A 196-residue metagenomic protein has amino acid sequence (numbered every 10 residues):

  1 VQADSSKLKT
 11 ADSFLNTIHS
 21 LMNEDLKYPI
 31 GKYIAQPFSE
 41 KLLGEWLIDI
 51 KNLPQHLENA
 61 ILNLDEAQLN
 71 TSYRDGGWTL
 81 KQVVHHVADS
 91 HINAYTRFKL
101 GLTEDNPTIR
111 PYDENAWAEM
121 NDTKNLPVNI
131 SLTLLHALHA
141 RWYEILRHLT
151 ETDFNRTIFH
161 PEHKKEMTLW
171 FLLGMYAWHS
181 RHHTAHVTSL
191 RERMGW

Functional and structural regions predicted by a protein language model:
V1-M22: Short, basic, low-complexity termini and linkers enriched in Ser/Thr/Gly/Pro that act as targeting/leader peptides
L21-I34, N70-N115, A140-E144, N155-W196: Short, contiguous alpha-helical
D25-D49: Secretory/endomembrane lumenal or extracellular ectodomains immediately following the signal peptide
S39-L42, W117-I130, E162-F171: Acidic/His metal-coordination segments adjacent to aromatic residues that form catalytic metal sites in metalloenzymes
K41-R74: Short, contiguous, helix-prone interaction/anchoring segments in small proteins
E45, D49, L134, K164 (+1 more regions): Short, contiguous, pocket-lining structural segments that sit at or immediately flank catalytic/ligand-binding sites
I48-A60, A118-N155: Acidic/histidine-rich alpha-helical segments that form the ligand environment of transition-metal centers
